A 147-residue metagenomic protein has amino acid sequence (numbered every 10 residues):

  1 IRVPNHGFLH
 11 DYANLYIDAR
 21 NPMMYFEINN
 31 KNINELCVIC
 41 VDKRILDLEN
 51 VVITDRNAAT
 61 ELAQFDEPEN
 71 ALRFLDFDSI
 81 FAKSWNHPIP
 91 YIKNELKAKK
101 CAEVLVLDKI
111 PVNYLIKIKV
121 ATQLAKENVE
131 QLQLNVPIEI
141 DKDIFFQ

Functional and structural regions predicted by a protein language model:
I1-Q147: Active-site-proximal loop/hinge segments that shape catalytic or ion-binding/gating pockets
